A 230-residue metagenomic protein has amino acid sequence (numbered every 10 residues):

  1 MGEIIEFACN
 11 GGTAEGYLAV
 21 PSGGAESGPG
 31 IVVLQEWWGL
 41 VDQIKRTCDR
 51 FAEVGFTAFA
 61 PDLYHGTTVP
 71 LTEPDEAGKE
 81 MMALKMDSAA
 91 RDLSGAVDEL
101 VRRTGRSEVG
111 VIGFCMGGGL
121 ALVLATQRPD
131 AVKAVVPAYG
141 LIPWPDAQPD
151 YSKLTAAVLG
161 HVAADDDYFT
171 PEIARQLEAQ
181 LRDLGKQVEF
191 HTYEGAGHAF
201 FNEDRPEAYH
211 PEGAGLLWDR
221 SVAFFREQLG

Functional and structural regions predicted by a protein language model:
M1-G230: N-terminal cap/leader regions of alpha/beta-hydrolase-fold enzymes, predominantly small-molecule hydrolases
